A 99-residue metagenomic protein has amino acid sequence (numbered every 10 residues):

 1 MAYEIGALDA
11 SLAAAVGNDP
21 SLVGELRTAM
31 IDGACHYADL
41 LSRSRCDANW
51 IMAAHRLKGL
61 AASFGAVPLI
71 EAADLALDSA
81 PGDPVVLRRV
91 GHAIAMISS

Functional and structural regions predicted by a protein language model:
M1-S99: Two-component system phosphorelay core
